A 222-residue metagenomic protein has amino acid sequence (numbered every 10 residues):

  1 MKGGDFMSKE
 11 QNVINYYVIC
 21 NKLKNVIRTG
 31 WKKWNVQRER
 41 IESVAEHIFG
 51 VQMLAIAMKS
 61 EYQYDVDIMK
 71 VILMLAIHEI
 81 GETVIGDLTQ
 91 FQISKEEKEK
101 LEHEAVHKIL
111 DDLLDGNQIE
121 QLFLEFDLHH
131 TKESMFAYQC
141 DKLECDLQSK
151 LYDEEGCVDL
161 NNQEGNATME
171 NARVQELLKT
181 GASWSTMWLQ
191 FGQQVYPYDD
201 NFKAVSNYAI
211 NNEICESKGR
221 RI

Functional and structural regions predicted by a protein language model:
K2-I222: Alpha-helical, largely C-terminal catalytic domains that coordinate divalent metal ions via clustered Asp/Glu/His
